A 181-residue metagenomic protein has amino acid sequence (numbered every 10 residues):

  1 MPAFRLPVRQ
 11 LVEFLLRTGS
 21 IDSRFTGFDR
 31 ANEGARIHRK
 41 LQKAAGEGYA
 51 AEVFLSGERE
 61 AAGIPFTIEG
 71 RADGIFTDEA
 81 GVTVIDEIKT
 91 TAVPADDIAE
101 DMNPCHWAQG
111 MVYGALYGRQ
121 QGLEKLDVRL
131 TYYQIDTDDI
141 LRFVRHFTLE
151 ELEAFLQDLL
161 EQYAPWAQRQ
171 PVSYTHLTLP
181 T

Functional and structural regions predicted by a protein language model:
M1-V82, A108: Metal-dependent nuclease catalytic cores that hydrolyze phosphodiester bonds in DNA/RNA, characterized by
V12, E47, M111, L130-T131 (+1 more regions): Intrinsically disordered, low-complexity segments enriched in small/polar residues
A44, L116-Q120, T178: Active-site catalytic microenvironments for nucleophilic, acid-base chemistry
R59-L156: Mg2+/Mn2+-dependent nuclease catalytic core
Q162-R169: A short N-terminal helical cap/helix-turn-helix that marks the beginning of AMP-binding/adenylate-forming
T175-T181: Conserved small/polar residues in nucleotide/adenosyl-binding loops
